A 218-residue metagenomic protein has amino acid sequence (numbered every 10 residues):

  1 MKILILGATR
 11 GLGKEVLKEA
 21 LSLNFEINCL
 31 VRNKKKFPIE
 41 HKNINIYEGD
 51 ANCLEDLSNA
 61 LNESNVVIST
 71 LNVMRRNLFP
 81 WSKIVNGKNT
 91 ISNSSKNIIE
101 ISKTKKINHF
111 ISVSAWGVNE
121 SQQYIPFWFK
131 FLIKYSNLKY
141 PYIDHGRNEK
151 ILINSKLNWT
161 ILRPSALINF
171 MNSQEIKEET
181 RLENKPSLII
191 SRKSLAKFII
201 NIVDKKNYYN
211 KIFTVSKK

Functional and structural regions predicted by a protein language model:
I3-L23: N-terminal Rossmann NAD(P)H-binding glycine-rich loop of SDR-like oxidoreductase domains
L4, K35-E40, I44-N97, I101-T104 (+1 more regions): NAD(P)H-binding glycine-rich loop region in Rossmannoid oxidoreductase-like domains and their noncatalytic homologs
L6, L30, T70-L71, F110-W116 (+1 more regions): SDR active-site strand-loop-helix element
E26-N28, S82, N86-G87, K96-Y140 (+1 more regions): Conserved Rossmann-fold NAD(P)-dependent oxidoreductase catalytic core, especially the SDR/UDP-sugar
R76, W116-Q123, L167-M171: Conserved catalytic-site region of short-chain dehydrogenase/reductase
T90, D144, L162, I190-I200 (+1 more regions): Substrate-positioning beta->alpha
Q122, S155, M171-I176, I202-K211: Glycine/proline-rich active-site loop of Rossmann-fold NAD(P)-dependent oxidoreductases
E149-M171: Conserved beta-loop-beta element that borders a ligand/cofactor-binding pocket
